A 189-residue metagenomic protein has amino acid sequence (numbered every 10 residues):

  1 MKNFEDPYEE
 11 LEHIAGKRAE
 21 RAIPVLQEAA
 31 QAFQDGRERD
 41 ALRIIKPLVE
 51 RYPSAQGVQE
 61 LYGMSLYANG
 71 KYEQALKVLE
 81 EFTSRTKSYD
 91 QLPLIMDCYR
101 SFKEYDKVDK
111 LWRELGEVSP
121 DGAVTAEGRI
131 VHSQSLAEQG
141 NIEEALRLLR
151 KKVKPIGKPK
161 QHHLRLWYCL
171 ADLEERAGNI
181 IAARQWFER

Functional and structural regions predicted by a protein language model:
A15-G57, L61: Alpha-helical segment of the N-proximal tetratricopeptide repeat
E38-R39, Y72, Y105, I142 (+1 more regions): TPR-repeat structural position
V58, Q91-L92, G128: TPR alpha-solenoid repeat register
